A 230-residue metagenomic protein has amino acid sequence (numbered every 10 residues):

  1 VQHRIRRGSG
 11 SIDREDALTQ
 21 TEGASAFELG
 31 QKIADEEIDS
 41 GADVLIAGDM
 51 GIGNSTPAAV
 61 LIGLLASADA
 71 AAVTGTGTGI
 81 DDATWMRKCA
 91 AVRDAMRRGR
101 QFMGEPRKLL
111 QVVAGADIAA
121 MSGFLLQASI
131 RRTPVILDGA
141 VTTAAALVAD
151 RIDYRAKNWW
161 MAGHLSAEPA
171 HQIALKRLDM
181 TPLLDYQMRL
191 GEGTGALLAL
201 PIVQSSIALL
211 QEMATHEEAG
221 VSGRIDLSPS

Functional and structural regions predicted by a protein language model:
V1-S230: N-terminal loops that bind phosphate or other acidic moieties and the adjacent beta-alpha structural core
